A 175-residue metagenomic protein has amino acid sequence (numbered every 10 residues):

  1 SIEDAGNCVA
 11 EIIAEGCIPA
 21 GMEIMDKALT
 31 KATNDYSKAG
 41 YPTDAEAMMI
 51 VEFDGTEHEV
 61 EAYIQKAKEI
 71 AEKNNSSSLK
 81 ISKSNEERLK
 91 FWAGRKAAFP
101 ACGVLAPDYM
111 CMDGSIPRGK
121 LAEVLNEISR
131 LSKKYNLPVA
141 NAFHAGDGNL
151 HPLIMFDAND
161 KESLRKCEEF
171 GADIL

Functional and structural regions predicted by a protein language model:
S1-L175: Noncatalytic alpha-helical scaffold of FAD-dependent oxidoreductases
